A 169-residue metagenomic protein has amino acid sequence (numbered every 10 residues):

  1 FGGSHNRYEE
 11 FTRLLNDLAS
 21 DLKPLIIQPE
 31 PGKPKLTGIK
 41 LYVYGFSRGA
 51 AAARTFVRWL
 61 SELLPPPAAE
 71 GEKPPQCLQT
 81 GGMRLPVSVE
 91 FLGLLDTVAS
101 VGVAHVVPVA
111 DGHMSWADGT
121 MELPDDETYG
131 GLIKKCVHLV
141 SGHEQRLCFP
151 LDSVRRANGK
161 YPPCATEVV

Functional and structural regions predicted by a protein language model:
F1-R13, D17-D21, Q28-K40, T55-V169: Surface cap/lid and interfacial helix-loop subdomains adjacent to catalytic sites that gate substrate access
G45, G49, D96: Gly/Ala-rich beta-loop-alpha elbow adjacent to hydrolase catalytic centers
A52: Hydrophobic positions on the alpha1 helix immediately C-terminal to the Walker A/P-loop
